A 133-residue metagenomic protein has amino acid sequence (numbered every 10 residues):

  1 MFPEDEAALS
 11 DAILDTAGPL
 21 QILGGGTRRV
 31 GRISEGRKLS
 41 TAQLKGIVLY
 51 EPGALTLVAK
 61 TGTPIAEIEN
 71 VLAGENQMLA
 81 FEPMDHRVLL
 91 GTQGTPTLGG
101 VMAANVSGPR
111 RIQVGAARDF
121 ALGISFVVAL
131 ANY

Functional and structural regions predicted by a protein language model:
M1-R87, G91: Glycine-rich N-terminal segment of FAD-binding domains in flavoprotein oxidoreductases, spanning the beta-loop-helix
E82, G91-Y133: FAD-binding subdomain of flavoenzyme oxidoreductases
